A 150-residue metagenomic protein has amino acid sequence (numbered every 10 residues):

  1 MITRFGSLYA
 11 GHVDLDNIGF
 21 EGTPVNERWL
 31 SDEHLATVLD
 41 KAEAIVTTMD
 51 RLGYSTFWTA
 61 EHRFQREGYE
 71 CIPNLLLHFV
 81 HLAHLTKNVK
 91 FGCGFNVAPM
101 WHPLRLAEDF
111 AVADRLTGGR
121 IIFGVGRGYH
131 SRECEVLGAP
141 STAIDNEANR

Functional and structural regions predicted by a protein language model:
M1-L85: N-terminal beta1-alpha1-beta2 module of alpha/beta enzyme domains
I2-L35, M100-R150: Flexible, glycine-rich active-site loops centered on histidine and acidic residues that chelate a metal or position
G53, K87, T117-G119: Active-site-proximal glycine-rich helix-loop-beta segment
F57, F91, I121-F123: Hydrophobic residues within beta-strands of alpha/beta enzymes
L85-G94: Conserved catalytic cysteine-centered active-site region of acyl-thioester-dependent Claisen-condensing enzymes
C93-W101: Active-site nucleophile and cofactor-binding loops and adjacent substrate-binding regions of central metabolic enzymes
